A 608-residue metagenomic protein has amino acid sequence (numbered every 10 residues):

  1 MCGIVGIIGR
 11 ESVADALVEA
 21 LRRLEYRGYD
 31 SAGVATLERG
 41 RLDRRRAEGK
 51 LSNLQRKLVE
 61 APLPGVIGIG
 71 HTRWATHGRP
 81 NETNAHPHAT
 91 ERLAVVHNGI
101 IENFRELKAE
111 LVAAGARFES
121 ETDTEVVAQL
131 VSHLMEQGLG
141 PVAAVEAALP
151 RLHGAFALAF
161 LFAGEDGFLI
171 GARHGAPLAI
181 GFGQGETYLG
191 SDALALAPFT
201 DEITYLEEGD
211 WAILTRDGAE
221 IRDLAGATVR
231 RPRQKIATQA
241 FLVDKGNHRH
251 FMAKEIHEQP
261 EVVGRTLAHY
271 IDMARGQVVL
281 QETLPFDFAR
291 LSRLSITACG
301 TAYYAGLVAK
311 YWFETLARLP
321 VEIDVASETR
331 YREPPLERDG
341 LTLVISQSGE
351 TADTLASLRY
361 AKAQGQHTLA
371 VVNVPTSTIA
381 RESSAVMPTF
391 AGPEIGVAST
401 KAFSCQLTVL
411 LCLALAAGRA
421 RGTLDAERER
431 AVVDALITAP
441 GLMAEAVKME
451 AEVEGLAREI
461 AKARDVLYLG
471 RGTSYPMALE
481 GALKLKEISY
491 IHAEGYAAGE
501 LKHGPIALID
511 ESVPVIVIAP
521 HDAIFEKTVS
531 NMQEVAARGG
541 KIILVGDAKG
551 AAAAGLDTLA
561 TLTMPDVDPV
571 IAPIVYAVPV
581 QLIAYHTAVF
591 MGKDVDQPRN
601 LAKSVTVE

Functional and structural regions predicted by a protein language model:
M1-K245, R249-H250, K254, E258-S292 (+4 more regions): Conserved short alpha-helical segments that host acidic/polar catalytic motifs at enzyme active sites
V66-T83, D272-F286, A309-I345, T351 (+1 more regions): Glycine-rich oxoanion-binding loops at beta->alpha junctions
P87, I170-G171, I203-T204, W211-I213 (+12 more regions): Replace "in large, NTP-powered and nucleic-acid-processing enzymes" with "in large, NTP-powered factors and other
L152-E186, L456, A461-E487, D522 (+1 more regions): Acidic/histidine-rich
A179-D201, S327-A361, E500-E534, V567-Q581 (+1 more regions): Glycine-rich, anion-gripping cofactor-binding loops and their flanking helix/strand elements in enzyme active sites
G226, A554, D566-E608: Generic C-terminus detector
Q259-V263, L267-S295, Q364, A385-P514 (+1 more regions): Active-site phosphate/pyrophosphate-binding segments
A289-T438, I518-A560, I583: Glycine-rich phosphate-binding loops that contact phosphosugars or nucleotide phosphates
